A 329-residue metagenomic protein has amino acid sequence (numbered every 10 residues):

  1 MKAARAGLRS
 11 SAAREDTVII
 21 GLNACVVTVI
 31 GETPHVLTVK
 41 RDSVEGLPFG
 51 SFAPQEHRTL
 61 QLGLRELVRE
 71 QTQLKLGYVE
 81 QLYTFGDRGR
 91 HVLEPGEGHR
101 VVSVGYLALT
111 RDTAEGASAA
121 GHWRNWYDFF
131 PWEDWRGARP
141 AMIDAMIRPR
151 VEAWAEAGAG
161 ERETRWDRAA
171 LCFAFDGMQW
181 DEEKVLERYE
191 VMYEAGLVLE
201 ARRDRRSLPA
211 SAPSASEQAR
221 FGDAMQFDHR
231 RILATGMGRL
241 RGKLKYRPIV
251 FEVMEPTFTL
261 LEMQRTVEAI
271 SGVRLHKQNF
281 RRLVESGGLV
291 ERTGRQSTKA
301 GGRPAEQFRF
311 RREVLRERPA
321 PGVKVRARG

Functional and structural regions predicted by a protein language model:
M1-A4, L37: Domain-scale detector for complete catalytic domains at protein termini or as standalone homologs
A6, N23-V29, L64-K75, L93 (+1 more regions): A structural signal for the main folded, soluble domain(s) of proteins
L8-L47: N-terminal strand-loop-strand
A12-R14, L93-P95, G294-A300: Short proline/glycine-enriched turn/loop segments at secondary-structure junctions
G21, V101-G105, A305: Broad gene-expression machinery/nucleic-acid interaction feature
T33-Y78, L82-D87, K243-E268: Conserved Nudix-box catalytic region and its N-terminal flanking loop in Nudix hydrolases and closely related
V44-G50, L107-S271, L275-Q296, R303-G329: Nudix hydrolase/Nudix homology domain
V79-N125: Hydrophobic/aromatic-rich structural module bridging two neighboring secondary-structure elements via a short loop
